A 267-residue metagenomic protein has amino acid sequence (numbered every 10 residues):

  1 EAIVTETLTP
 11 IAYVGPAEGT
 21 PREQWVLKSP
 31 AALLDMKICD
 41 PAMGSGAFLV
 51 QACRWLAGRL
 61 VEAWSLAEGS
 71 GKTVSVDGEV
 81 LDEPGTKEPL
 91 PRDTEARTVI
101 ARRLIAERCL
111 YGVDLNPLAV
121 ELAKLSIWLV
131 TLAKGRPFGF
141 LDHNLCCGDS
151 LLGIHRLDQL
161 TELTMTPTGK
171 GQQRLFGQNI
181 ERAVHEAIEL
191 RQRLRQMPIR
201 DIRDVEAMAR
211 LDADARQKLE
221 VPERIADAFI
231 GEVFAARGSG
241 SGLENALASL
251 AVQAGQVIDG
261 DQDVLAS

Functional and structural regions predicted by a protein language model:
E1, L33-M43, L104-V113, R210-D212: Glycine- and acidic
E1-I11, E107, I127-S150, L211 (+1 more regions): Non-catalytic, mostly N-terminal accessory regions of nucleic-acid modification and defense proteins
E1-V99, A119: Class I S-adenosyl-L-methionine
P16-K37, P91-R92, A96-R103, E107 (+4 more regions): Flexible, glycine/threonine-enriched loop-and-boundary segments that flank and lead into catalytic domains of large
P41, R102-R103, G135-F138, N144 (+1 more regions): A general structural signal for short secondary-structure junctions and capping/turn motifs
V50, R54-A57, L115-E186, D259-S267: Signature of N6-adenine DNA methyltransferases within the class I
I154-S267: Basic, amphipathic N-terminal segments
